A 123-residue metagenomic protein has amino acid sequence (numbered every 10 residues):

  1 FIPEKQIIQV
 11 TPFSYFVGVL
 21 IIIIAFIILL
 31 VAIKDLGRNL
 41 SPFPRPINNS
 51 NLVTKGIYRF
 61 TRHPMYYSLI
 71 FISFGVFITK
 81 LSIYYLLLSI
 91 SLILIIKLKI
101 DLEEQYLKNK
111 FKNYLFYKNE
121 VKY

Functional and structural regions predicted by a protein language model:
F1-T54, F71-Y123: Membrane-anchoring alpha-helices and their flanking helix-loop junctions
I57-F71: Membrane-interface loop-to-helix entry segments
